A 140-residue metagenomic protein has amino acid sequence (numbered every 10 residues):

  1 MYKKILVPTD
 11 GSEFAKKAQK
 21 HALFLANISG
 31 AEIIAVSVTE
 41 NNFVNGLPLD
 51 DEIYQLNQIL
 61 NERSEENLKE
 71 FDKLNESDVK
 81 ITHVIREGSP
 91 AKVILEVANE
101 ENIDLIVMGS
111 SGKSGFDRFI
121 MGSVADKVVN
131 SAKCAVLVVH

Functional and structural regions predicted by a protein language model:
M1, S29-E32, V79-K80, N102: Short loop/turn motifs at secondary-structure junctions
M1-K17, S77, T82, S131-H140: Intrinsically disordered or low-complexity boundary/linker segments at protein termini and domain junctions
K3-E52: Small/aliphatic-rich secondary-structure junction motif
A18, S64-N67, V124: Hydrophobic alpha-helical membrane-association signature
I53-E66: A short acidic, glycine-rich active-site loop that binds or catalyzes chemistry on phosphate/adenosine moieties
R63, I85-S89, S111: Short beta->alpha linker loops
K73-I106: Structural beta-alpha unit
E96-H140: Gly/Ser-rich helix-loop-strand patches that form or flank binding pockets for ribonucleotide-derived cofactors
